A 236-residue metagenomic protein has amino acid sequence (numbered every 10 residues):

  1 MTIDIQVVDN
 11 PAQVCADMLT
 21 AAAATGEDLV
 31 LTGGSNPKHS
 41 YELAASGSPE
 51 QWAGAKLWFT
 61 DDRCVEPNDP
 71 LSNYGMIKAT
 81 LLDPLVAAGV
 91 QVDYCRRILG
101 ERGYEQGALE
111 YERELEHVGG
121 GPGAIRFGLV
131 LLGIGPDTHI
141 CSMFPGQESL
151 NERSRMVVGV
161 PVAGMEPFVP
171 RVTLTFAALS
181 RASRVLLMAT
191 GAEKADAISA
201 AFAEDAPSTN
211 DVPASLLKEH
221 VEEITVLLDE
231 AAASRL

Functional and structural regions predicted by a protein language model:
M1-L29, S46, E105: N-terminal glycine-/serine-/threonine-rich phosphate-binding loop
L31-N36, L132-P136, T190: Glycine-rich beta-strand-to-loop/alpha-helix junction loops that act as flexible
L43-W52, G75, P145-S154, E204: A glycine- and small-aliphatic-rich helix-loop capping segment at beta-alpha/alpha-beta transitions that lines
G47-K56, L85-G89, S149-N151, A177-A182 (+1 more regions): Short, conserved loop/helix-junction motifs that constitute active-site signature segments in enzyme catalytic cores
W52-L131: Ligand-binding beta-strand-loop-alpha-helix segment within the catalytic cores of soluble metabolic enzymes
L109, I140-G146, A197-A201: A short secondary-structure junction signal
V130-A177: Class I SAM-dependent methyltransferase SAM-binding "motif I" and its flanking Rossmann-like core
A177, S183-L236: ATP/nucleoside-binding phosphotransfer catalytic cores, i.e., glycine-rich phosphate-binding loops
